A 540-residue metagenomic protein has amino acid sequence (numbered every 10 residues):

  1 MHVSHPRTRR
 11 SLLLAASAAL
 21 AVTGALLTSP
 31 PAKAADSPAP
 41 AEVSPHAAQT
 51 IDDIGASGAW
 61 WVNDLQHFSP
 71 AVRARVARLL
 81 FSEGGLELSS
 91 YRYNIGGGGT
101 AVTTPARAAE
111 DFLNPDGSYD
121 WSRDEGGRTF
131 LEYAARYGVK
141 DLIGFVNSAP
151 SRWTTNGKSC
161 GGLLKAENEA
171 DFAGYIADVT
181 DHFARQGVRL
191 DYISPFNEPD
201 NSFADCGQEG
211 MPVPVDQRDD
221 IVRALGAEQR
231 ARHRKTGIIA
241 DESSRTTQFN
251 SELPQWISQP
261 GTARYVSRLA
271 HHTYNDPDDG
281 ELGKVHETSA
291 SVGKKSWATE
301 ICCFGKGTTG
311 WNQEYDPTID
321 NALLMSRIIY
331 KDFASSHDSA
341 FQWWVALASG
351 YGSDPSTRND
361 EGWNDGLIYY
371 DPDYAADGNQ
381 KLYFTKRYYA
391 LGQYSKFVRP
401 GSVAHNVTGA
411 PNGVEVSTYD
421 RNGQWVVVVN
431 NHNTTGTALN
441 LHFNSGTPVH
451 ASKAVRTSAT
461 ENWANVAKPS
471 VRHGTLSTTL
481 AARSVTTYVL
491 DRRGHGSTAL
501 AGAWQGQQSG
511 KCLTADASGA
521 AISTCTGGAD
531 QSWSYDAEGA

Functional and structural regions predicted by a protein language model:
M1-A35: Secretory targeting and sorting signals
S37-L190, P195, V213-V215, D219 (+1 more regions): N-terminal catalytic cores of secreted or lumenal carbohydrate-active enzymes
D120-T129, G237-I238, R264-G310: Glycoside hydrolase catalytic-domain groove-lining segments
R152-Q259, D278-S289: Active-site cleft segment of glycoside hydrolase catalytic domains centered on the general acid/base Glu
A298-A390, H405-A410: Aromatic/acidic polysaccharide-binding cleft in carbohydrate-active enzymes
K396, T408-H450, R483: Carbohydrate-binding surface patches
P469-G496: C-terminal beta-strand-rich structural cap/linker in extracellular carbohydrate-active enzymes
H495-S518, S532-A540: Extracellular glycan-recognition/adhesion modules and their associated mucin-like linkers
